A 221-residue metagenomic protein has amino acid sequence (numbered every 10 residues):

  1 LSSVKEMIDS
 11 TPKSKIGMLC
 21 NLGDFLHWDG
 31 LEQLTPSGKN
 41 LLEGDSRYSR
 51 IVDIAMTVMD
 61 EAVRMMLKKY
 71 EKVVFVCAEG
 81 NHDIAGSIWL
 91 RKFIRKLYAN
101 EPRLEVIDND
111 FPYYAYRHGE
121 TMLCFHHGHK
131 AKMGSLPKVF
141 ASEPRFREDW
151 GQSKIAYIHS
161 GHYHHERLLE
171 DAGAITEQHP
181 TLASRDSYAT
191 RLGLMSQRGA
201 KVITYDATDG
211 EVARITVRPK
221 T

Functional and structural regions predicted by a protein language model:
L1-L104: Core catalytic region of metal-dependent phosphoesterases/phosphodiesterases, especially metallo-beta-lactamase-like
L67, I94-D110, G119-K220: Conserved beta-sheet core of the metallophosphoesterase superfamily
